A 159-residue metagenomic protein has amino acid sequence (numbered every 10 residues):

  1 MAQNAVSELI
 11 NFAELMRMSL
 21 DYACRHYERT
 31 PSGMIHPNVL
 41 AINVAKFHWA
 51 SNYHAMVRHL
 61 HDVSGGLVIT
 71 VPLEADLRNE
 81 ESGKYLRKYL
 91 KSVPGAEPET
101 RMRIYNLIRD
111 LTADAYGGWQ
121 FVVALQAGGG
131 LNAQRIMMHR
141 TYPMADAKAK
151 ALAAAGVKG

Functional and structural regions predicted by a protein language model:
M1-E28: Extended amphipathic alpha-helical segments enriched in small hydrophobics
Q3-E8, H36-N43: Short, charged, amphipathic alpha-helical segments
D21, E28, S32, I42-A45 (+1 more regions): Polyanion-binding and phosphate-handling cores
L40-G159: Alpha-helix capping/hinge segments and adjacent helical runs
